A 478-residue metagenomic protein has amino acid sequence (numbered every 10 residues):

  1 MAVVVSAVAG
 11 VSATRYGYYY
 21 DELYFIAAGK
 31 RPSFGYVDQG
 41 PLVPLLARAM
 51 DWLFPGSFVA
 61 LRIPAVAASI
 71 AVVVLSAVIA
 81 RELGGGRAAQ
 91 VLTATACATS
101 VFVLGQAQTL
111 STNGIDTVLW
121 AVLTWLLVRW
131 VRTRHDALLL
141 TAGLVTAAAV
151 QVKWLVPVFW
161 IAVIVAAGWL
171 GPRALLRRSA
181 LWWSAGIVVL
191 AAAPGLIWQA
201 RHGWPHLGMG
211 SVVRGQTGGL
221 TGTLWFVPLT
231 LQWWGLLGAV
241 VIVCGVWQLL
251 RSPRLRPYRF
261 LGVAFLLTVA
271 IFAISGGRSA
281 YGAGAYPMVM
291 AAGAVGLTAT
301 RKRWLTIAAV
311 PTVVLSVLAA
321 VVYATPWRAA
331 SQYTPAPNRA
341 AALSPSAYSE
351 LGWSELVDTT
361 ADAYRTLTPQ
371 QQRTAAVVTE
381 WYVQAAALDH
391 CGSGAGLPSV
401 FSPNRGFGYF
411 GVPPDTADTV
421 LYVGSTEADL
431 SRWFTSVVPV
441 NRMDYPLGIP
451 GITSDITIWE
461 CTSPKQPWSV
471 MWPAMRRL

Functional and structural regions predicted by a protein language model:
A2, T93-A98, T146, V150: Short helix- or helix-capping micro-motifs that position conserved polar/aromatic residues at function-defining sites
G10-F25, G35-A49, P55-V59, G203: Extracytoplasmic catalytic/substrate-binding loops of multi-pass membrane glycan-assembly enzymes
I63-G84, V122: Transmembrane-helix motifs of polytopic, lipid-linked glycan transferases
S76-T99, V118: Transmembrane-helix signature of polytopic, membrane-embedded enzymes that assemble or transfer cell-envelope glycans
Q108-I115: Short acidic/glycine- and proline-prone juxtamembrane loop motifs at membrane-interface regions of multi-pass membrane
L123-L138, V246-P253: Membrane-interface transmembrane helices that cradle and orient dolichyl/undecaprenyl
F159-Y258: Transmembrane-lumen/periplasm boundary regions of multi-pass, lipid-linked membrane glycan transferases
T306-P369, R373, V383-Q384, H390-A395 (+3 more regions): Membrane-proximal, lumen/periplasm-facing interface regions of secretory-pathway glyco- and lipid-modifying enzymes
